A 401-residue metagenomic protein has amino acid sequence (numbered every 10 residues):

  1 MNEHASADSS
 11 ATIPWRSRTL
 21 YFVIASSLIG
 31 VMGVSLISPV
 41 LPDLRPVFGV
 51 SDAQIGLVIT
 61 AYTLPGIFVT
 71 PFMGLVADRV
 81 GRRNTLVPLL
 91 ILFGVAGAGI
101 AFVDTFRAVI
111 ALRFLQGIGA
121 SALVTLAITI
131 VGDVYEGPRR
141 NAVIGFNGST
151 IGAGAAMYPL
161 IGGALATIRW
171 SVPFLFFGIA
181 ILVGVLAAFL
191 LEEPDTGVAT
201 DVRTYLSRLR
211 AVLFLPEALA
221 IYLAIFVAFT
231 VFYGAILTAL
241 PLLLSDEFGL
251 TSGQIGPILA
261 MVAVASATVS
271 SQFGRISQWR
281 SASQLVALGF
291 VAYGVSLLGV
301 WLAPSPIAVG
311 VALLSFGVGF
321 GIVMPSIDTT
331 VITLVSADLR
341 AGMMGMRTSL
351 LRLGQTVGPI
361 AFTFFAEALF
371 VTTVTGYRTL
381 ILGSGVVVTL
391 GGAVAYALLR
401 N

Functional and structural regions predicted by a protein language model:
H4-I13, L191-Y222: Juxtamembrane intracellular "pre-TM" segments in multi-pass secondary transporters
G49, G81, G99-A108, G119 (+3 more regions): Helix-breaking motifs and short loop linkers at transmembrane-helix boundaries and internal kinks in secondary membrane
F68-R107: Conserved MFS/SLC helix-loop-helix module at the cytosolic interface between two early adjacent transmembrane helices
T70-G81, V269-S281: Helix-to-loop junctions at the C-terminal end of transmembrane segments in multipass secondary transporters
T85-G99, Q284-G299: Structural signature of the two symmetry-related core transmembrane helices
L112-A153: Cytoplasmic helix-loop-helix junction between adjacent transmembrane helices in 12-TM secondary transporters
P138, F146-E192: Helix-loop-helix hairpin linking two adjacent transmembrane segments in secondary transporters
A166-G178, A366-V386: A membrane-interface helix-boundary motif in multi-pass transporters
